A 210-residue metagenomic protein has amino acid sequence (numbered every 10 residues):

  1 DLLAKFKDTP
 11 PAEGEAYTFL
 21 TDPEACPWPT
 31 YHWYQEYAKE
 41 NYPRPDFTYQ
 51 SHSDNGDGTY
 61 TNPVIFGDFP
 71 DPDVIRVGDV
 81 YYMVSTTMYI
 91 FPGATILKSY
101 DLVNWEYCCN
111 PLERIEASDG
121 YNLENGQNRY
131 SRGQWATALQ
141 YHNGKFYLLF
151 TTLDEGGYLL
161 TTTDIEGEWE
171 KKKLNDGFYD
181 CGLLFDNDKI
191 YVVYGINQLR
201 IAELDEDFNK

Functional and structural regions predicted by a protein language model:
D1-K210: Carbohydrate-active catalytic/glycan-binding domains of CAZyme proteins, especially the secreted or lumenal ectodomains
